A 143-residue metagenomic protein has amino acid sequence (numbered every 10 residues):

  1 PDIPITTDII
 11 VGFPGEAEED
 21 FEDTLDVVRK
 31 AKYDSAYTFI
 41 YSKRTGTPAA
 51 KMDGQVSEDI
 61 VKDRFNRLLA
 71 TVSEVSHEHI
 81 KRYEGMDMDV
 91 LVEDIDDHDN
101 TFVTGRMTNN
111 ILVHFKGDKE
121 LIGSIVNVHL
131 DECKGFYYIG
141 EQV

Functional and structural regions predicted by a protein language model:
P1-T47, R67-S76: Conserved C-terminal portion of the radical SAM core fold that forms the substrate/S-adenosylmethionine-binding
K51-V143: Terminal RNA-binding accessory module
